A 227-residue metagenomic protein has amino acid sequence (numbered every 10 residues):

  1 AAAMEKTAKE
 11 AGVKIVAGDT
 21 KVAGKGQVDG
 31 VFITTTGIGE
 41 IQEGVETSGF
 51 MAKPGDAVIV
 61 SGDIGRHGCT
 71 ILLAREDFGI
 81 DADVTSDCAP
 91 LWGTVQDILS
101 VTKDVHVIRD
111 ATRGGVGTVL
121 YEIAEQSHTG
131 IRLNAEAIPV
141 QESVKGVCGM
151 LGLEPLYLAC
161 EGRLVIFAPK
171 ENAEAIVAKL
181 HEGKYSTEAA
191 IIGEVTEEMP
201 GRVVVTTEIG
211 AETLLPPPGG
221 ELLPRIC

Functional and structural regions predicted by a protein language model:
A1-C227: Helix-biased detector of long, well-ordered alpha-helical tracts
